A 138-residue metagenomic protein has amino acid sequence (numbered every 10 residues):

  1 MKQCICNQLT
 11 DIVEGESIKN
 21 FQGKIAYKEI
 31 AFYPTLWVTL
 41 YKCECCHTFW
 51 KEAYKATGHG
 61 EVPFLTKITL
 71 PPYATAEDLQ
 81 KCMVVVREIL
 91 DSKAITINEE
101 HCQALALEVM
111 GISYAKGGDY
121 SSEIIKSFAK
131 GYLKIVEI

Functional and structural regions predicted by a protein language model:
K2, L36-T39: Short metal-coordination and nucleic-acid-contact micro-motifs, chiefly zinc-binding Cys/His arrays
Q3-C4, C43: Short cysteine-rich clusters marking metal-coordination/redox-active sites
Q8-T10, F49-W50: Cys/His-rich microdomains that often coordinate metals
I12-G15, E52-A53: Short, non-ligating residues that shape and space the ligands of small metal-coordination modules and catalytic
F21-I30: Short Cys/His-rich Zn2+-coordinating modules
F32-P34: Short loop/turn motifs at secondary-structure junctions and domain boundaries
Y41-P72: Short, compact, well-ordered microdomains
D78-K93, E99-I138: Amphipathic alpha-helical segments in structured regions that serve as interaction surfaces
